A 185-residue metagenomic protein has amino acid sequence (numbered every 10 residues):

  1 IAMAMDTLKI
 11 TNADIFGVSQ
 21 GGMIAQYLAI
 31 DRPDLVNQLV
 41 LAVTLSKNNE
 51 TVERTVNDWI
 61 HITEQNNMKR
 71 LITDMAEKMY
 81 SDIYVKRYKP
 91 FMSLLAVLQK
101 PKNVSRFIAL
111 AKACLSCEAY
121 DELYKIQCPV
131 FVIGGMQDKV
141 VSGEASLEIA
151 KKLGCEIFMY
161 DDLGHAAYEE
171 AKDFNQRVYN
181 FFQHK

Functional and structural regions predicted by a protein language model:
I1-A13: Conserved acidic catalytic loop of the alpha/beta-hydrolase fold
I15-G17, A42, I133: Short beta-strand immediately N-terminal to the catalytic nucleophile in serine-hydrolase-like folds
G17, G21, A25: Gly/Ala-rich beta-loop-alpha elbow adjacent to hydrolase catalytic centers
Q26-D31, V36-N66: Flexible "cap/lid" loop of the alpha/beta hydrolase fold
E50-V52, K69-Y124: Conserved alpha/beta-hydrolase catalytic His-Asp/Glu region
I126, V132-G134, D138: Short beta-strand/loop motif that positions the catalytic acidic residue of the alpha/beta-hydrolase fold
K139-A145: Conserved alpha/beta-hydrolase "acid-adjacent" motif
L163-Q176: Catalytic histidine-centered segment of alpha/beta-hydrolase-like enzymes
